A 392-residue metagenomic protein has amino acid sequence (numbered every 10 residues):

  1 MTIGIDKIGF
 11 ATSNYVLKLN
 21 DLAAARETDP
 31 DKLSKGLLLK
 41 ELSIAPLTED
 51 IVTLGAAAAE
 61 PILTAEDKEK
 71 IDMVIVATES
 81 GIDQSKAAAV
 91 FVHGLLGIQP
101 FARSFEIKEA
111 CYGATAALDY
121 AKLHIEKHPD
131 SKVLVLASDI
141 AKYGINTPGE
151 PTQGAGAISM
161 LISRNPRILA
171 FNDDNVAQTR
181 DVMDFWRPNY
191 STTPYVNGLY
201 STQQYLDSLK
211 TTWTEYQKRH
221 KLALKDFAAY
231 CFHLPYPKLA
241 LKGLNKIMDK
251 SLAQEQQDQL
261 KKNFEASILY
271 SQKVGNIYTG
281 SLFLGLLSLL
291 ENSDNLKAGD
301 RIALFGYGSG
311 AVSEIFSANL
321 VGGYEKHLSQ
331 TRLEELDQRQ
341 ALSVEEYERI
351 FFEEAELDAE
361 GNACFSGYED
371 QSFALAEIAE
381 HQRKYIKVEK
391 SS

Functional and structural regions predicted by a protein language model:
M1-T48, T147-Q203, D207, F316-S392: Condensing-enzyme catalytic core mediating Claisen C-C bond formation in acyl metabolism
I5, I51-Y112, K221-I247: Conserved beta-ketoacyl condensing-enzyme motif
G9-A11, A77-I82, E109-A114, A137-K142 (+2 more regions): Acidic, glycine-rich active-site loops and adjacent beta-strand->loop/helix elements that engage anionic groups
D29, I51-E66, A88, Q204-H220 (+1 more regions): Short, well-ordered amphipathic alpha-helical segments that serve as non-catalytic structural scaffolds within diverse
K32-G36, K40-D50, S80-K132, D249-S281: Conserved catalytic cysteine-centered active-site region of acyl-thioester-dependent Claisen-condensing enzymes
E126-S159: Flexible, glycine-rich active-site loops centered on histidine and acidic residues that chelate a metal or position
L199-H220, K225-M248, Y270-G275: A conserved active-site cap/scaffold subdomain adjacent to cofactor or substrate pockets
L287-D337: Catalytic phosphate/nucleotide-handling subdomain of diverse soluble enzymes
